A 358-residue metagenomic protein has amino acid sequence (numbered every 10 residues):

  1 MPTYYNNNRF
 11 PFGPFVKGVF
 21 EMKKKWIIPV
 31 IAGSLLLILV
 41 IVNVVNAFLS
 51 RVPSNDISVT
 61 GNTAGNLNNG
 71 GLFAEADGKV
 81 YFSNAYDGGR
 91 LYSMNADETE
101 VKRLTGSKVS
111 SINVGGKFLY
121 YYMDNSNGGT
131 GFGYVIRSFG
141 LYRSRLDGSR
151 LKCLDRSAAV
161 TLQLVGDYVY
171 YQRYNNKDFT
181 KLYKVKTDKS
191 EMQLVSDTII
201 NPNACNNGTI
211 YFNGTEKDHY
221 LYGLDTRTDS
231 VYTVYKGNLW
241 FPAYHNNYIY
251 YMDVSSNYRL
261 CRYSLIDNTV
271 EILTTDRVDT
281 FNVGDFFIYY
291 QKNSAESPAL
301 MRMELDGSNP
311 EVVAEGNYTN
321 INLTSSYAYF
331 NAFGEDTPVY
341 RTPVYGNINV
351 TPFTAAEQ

Functional and structural regions predicted by a protein language model:
V19-L37: N-terminal Sec-pathway targeting helices
N55-A64, T99-T105, S149-D155, S190-S196 (+4 more regions): A short beta-strand motif characteristic of beta-propeller blades
S58-R90, G106-S111: Beta-strand-rich domains and repeat architectures in extracellular enzymes and scaffolds, especially beta-propellers
L67-A74, S107-G116, R156-G166, D197-N207 (+4 more regions): Repeated scaffold domains used in trafficking and secretory/extracellular systems, primarily beta-propellers
Y81-S83, Y120-M123, Y170-Q172, Y211-N213 (+3 more regions): Residue position within the beta-strands of beta-propeller blades
N84-G88, G128-F139, Y174-T180, G214-H219 (+3 more regions): Short, solvent-exposed loop/turn segments at conserved positions within beta-propeller repeat blades
N95-T99, R145-S149, V185-S190, L224-D229 (+3 more regions): Short loop/turn segments that connect beta-strands within beta-propeller blades
N317-Q358: Blade-level signature of beta-propeller repeat domains, shared across WD40, Kelch, NHL, RCC1 and BNR/Asp-box propellers
